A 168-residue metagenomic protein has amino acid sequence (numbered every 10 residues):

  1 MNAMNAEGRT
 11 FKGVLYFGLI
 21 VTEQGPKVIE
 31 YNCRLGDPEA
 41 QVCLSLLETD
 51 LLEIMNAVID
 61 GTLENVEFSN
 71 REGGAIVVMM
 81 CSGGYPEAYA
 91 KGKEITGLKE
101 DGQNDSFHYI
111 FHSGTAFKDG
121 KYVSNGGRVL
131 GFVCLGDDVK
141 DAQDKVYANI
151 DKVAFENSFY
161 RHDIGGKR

Functional and structural regions predicted by a protein language model:
M1-Y16, N32-D105: Active-site "cap" helix and flanking loop/linker of ATP-utilizing ligase/carboxylase catalytic domains
K12, Q24, R71, V123-N125: Short coil/turn motifs at beta-sheet boundaries
L15-Y16, K27, C43, L47-L51 (+5 more regions): General structural feature for long, well-ordered alpha-helical segments within catalytic domains of soluble enzymes
F17-V21, P26-L35, G114: Short beta-strand elements
G18-I20, M79, T96, F111-G114 (+2 more regions): Residues in well-ordered beta-strands of folded domains
T22-Q24, G36-P38, C81-Y85, D137 (+1 more regions): Generic structural motif
A90-G131: Generic long, charged, amphipathic alpha-helical segments
T115-D119, V123-R168: Generic C-terminus detector
